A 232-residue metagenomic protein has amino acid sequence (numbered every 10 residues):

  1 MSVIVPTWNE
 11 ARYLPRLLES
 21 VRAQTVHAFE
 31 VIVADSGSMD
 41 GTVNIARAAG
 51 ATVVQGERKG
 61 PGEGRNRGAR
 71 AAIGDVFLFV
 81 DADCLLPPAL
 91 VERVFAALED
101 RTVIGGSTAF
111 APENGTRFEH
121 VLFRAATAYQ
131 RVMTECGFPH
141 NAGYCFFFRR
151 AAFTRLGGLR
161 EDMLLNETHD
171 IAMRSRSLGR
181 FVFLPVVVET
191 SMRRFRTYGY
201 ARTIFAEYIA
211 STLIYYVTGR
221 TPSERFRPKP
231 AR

Functional and structural regions predicted by a protein language model:
M1-S2, E30, D170: Cell-envelope/extracellular polymer assembly enzymes that use nucleotide-activated donors
M1-S20: N-proximal low-complexity "stem/linker" segments adjacent to membrane-targeting elements
E19-A28: Short, acidic, metal-binding catalytic loop of nucleotide-sugar glycosyltransferases
D35-V43, C84: A conserved acidic beta->alpha catalytic loop
G56-A72: Glycine-rich, basic loop-to-helix element that forms the pyrophosphate-binding segment of sugar-nucleotide handling
F77: Short aromatic/hydrophobic "clamp" motif used to bind/position activated sugar donors
A89-F118: Conserved donor NDP-sugar-binding/catalytic core segment of glycosyltransferases
F110-E119, Y129-F147: A recurrent flexible, glycine/aromatic-enriched loop bordering the glycosyltransferase active site that acts as
